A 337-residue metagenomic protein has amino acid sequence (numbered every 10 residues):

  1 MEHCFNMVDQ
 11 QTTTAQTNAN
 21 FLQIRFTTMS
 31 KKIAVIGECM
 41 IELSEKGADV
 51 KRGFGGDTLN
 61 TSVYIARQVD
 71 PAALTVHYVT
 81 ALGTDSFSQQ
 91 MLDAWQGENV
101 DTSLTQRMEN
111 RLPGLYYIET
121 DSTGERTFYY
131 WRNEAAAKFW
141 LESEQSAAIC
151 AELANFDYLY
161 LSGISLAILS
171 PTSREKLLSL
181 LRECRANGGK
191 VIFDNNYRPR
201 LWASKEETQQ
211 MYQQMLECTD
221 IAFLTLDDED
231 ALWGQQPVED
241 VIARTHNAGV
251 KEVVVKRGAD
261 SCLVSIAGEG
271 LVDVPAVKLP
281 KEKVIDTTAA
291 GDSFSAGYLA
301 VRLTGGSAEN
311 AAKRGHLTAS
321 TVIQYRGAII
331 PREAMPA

Functional and structural regions predicted by a protein language model:
E2-C4, D9, A19-V100: Glycine-rich phosphate/adenosyl-contacting loop at the front of the ribokinase-like
Q16-K31, E183, G234, V238-A337: Conserved phosphate-binding/catalytic region of the ribokinase-like
C39, N195, S293: Active-site metal-binding loops of divalent metal-dependent hydrolases
L43, A73-I164, A337: Conserved N-terminal subdomain of the carbohydrate kinase-like
I65, T225, G291: Short, conserved phosphate/pyrophosphate- and ester-handling motifs at nucleotide-, phospho-/glycolipid
Y158, I164-R244, D260-C262: Conserved beta-alpha-beta core of the PfkB/ribokinase-like small-molecule kinase fold
